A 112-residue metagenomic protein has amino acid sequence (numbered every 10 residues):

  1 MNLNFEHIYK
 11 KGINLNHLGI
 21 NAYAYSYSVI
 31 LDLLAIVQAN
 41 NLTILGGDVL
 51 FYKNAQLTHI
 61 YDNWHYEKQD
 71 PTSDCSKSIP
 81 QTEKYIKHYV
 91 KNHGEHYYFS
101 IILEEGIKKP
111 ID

Functional and structural regions predicted by a protein language model:
M1-S26: Long, contiguous N-terminal structural blocks used for assembly/anchoring
I8, I30-L33, S78: Hydrophobic/aromatic residues in well-formed alpha-helices
L15, A22, V49-L50, Y97 (+1 more regions): Polar low-complexity intrinsically disordered regions enriched in Ser/Thr and small residues
I20-L33, Q38-N40, L45: Structured alpha/beta or helical-core interaction and ligand-binding surfaces enriched in interleaved
V29-D32, N54-Y61, I107-D112: Short, solvent-exposed polar/charged micro-motifs at secondary-structure junctions
L42-K87: Acidic, low-complexity, intrinsically disordered interaction modules
S76-D112: Amphipathic alpha-helical binding modules
